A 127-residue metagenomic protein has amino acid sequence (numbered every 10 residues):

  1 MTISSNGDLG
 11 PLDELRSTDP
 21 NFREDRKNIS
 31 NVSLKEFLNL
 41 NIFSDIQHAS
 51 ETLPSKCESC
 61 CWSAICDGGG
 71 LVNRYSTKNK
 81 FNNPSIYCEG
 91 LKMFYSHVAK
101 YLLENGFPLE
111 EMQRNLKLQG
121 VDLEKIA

Functional and structural regions predicted by a protein language model:
M1-D19, T52, I65, Q113-A127: A C-terminal junction/extension of Radical SAM enzymes
S4-N6, C57, S63, N83-S85: Active-site lining segments that contact anionic ligands and/or coordinate catalytic metals
D13, L53-V72, E89-G90: Local cysteine-cluster metal-coordination motifs and their immediate loop/turn environment, predominantly Fe-S cluster
E14-C61: C-terminal accessory region of radical SAM enzymes
G69-Y75, A99-L103: Short cysteine/histidine-rich zinc-coordinating motifs and their immediately flanking basic loops
S76-N82: Short linker/helix segments within small regulatory modules
S85-A127: Short Fe-S-cluster ligation motifs
